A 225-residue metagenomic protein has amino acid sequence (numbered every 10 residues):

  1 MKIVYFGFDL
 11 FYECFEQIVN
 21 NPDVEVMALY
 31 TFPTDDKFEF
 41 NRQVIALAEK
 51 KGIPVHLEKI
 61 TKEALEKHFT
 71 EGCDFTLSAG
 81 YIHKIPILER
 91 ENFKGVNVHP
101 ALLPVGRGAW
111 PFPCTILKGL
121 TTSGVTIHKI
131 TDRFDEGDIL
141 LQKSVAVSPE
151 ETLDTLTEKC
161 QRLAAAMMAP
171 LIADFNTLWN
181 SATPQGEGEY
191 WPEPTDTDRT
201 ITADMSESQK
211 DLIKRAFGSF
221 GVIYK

Functional and structural regions predicted by a protein language model:
M1-K225: One-carbon transfer enzymes
